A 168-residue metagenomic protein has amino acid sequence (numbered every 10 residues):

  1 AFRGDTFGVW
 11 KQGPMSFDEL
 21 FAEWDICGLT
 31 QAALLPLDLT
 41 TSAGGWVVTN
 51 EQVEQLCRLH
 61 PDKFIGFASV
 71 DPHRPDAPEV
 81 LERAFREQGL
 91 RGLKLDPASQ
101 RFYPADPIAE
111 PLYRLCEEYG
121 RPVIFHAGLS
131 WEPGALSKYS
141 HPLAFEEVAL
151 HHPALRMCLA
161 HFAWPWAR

Functional and structural regions predicted by a protein language model:
A1-P111, L115, Y119, R168: Mid-domain alpha/beta scaffold segments of enzyme catalytic cores
R91-G92, F102-R168: Catalytic pocket-lining loop regions of alpha/beta-barrel enzymes, especially the amidohydrolase/enolase/GH5 lineages
